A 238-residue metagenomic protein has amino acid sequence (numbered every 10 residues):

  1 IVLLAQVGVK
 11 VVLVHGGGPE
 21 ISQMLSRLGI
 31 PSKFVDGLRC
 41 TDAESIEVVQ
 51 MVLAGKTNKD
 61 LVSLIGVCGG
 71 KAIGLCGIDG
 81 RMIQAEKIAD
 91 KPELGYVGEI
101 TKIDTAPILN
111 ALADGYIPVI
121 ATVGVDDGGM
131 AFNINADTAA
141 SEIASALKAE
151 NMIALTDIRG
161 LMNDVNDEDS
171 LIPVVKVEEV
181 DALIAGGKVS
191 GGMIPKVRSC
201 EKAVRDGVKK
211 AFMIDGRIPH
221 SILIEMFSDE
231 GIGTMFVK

Functional and structural regions predicted by a protein language model:
I1-R217, I224-M226, E230, V237-K238: Nucleotide/pyrophosphate-binding catalytic subdomain
